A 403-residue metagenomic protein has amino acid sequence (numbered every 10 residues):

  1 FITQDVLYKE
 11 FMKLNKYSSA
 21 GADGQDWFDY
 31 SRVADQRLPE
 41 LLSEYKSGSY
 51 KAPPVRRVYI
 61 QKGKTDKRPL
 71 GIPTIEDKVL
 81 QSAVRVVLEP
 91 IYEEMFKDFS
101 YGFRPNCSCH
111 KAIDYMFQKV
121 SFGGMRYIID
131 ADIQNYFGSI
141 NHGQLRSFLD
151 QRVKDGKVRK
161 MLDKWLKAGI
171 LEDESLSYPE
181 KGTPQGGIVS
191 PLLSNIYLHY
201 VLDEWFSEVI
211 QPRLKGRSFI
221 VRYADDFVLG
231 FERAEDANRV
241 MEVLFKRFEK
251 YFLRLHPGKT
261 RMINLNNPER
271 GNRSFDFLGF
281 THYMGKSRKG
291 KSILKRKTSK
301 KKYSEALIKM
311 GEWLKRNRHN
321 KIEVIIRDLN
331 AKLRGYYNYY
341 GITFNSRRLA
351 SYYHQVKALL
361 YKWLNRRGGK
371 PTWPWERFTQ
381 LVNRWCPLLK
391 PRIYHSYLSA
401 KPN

Functional and structural regions predicted by a protein language model:
F1-P39: Non-catalytic, polymerase-adjacent accessory regions of viral genome-replication enzymes
I2-L7, P54-V55, G63, L166 (+1 more regions): Core structural elements
F11-N15, R85-E93, D114-F117, S121 (+8 more regions): Amphipathic, well-packed alpha-helical segments that form the structural scaffold of globular domains
R37, L41-Y45, Y50-V58, G63 (+3 more regions): Conserved polymerase palm-domain catalytic core
K167, L255-K321: A conserved non-catalytic segment of reverse transcriptases and RNA-directed RNA polymerases corresponding to the late
Y178-T183, G311-I325, Y336-R348, N365: Short, solvent-exposed helix-loop connector elements
F219-Y223, T260-P268, D328-K332, L349-K357 (+1 more regions): A glycine-rich phosphate-binding loop feature that marks nucleotide/adenosyl-phosphate handling sites
Q355-L359, L364, G368-N403: Extended C-terminal regions of large enzymes
